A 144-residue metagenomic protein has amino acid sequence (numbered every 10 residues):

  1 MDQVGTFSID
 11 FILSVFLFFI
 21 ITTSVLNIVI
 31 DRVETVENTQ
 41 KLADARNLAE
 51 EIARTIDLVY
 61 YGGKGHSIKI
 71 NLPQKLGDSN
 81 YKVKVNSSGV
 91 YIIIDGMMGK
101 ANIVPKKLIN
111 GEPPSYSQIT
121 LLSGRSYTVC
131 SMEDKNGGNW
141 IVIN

Functional and structural regions predicted by a protein language model:
M1-F16: Glycine-centered recognition micro-motifs in short, flexible terminal segments and loops
F16-N27: Alpha-helical hydrophobic helix detector
N27-N144: N-terminal export/assembly leader peptides and their processing motifs that target proteins to secretory
